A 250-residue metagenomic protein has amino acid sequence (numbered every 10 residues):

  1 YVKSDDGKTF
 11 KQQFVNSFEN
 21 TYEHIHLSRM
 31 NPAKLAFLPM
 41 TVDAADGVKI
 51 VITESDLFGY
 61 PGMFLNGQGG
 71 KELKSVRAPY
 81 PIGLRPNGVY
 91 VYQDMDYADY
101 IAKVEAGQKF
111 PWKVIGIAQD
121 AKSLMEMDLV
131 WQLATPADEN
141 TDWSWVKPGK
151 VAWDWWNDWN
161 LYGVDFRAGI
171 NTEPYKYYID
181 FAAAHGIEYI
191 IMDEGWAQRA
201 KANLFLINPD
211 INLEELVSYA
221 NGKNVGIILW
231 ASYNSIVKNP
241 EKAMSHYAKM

Functional and structural regions predicted by a protein language model:
Y1-D138: N-terminal accessory beta-strand-rich subdomains and adjacent acidic, glycine-rich linkers that precede catalytic cores
D96, Y100, K109-P111, D142 (+3 more regions): Bulky hydrophobic/aromatic packing residues
E105-H185, Y189: An acidic-aromatic substrate-binding cleft motif
V151-M250: Substrate-binding cleft of carbohydrate-active enzyme catalytic domains
